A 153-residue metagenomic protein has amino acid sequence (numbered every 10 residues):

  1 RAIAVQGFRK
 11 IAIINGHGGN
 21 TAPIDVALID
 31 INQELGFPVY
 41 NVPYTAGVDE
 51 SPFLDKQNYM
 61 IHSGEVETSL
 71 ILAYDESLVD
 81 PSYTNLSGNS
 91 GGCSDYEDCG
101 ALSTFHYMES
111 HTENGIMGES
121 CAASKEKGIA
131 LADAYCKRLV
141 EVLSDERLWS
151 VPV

Functional and structural regions predicted by a protein language model:
R1-A12, G18-V153: Extended, histidine- and acidic-residue-enriched regions that form the cofactor-binding/catalytic faces
